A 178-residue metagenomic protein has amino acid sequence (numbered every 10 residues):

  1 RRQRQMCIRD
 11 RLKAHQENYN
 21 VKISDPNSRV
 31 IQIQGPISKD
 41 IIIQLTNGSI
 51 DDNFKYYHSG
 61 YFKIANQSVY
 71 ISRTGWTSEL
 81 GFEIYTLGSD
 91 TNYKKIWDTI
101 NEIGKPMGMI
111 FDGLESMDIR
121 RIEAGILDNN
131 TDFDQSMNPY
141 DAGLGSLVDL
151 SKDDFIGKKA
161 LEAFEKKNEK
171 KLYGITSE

Functional and structural regions predicted by a protein language model:
R1, Q5, R9-E178: Conserved, structured C-terminal
